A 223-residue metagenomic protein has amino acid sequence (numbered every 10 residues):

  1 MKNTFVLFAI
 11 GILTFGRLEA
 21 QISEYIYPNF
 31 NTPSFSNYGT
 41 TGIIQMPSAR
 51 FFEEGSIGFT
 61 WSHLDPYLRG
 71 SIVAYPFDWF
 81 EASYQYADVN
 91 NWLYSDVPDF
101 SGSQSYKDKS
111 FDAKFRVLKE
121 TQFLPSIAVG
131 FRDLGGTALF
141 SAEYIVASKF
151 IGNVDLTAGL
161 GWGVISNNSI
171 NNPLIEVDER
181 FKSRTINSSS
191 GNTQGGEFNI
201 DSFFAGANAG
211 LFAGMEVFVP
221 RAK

Functional and structural regions predicted by a protein language model:
T4-T14: Sec-dependent N-terminal signal peptides
G16-A20: Sec/Tat signal peptide C-region and signal peptidase I cleavage site
Q21-A142, K149-V154, G163-N167, S189 (+3 more regions): Transmembrane beta-barrel domains of Gram-negative outer membranes and organellar outer membranes
D155-F181: Active-site cradle of extracellular carbohydrate-active enzymes
I175-G196: Flexible glycine-rich, low-complexity coil/linker segments exposed to the extracellular/periplasmic environment
F204: Active-site rim beta-loop-alpha module in soluble metabolic enzymes
A207-A209: Alpha-helical interaction elements
